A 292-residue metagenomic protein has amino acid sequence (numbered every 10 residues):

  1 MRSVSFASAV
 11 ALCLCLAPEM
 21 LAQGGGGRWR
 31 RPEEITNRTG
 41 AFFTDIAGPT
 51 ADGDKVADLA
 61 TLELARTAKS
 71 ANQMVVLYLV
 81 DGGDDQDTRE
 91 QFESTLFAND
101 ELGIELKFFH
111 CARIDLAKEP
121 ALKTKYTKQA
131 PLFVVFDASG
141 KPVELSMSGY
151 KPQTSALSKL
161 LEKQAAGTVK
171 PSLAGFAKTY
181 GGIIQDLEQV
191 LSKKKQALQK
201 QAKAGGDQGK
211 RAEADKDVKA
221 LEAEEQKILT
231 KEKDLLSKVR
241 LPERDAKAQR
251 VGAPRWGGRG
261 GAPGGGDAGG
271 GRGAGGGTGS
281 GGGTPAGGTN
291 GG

Functional and structural regions predicted by a protein language model:
A7-E19: Bacterial N-terminal signal peptides
L21-R28, D245-G292: Disordered, low-complexity segments in secreted/periplasmic proteins that are enriched in proline
G26-G103: Local sequence-structure signature of Cys/Sec-based thiol-disulfide redox active-site neighborhoods
G83-L132, F136: Conserved segment of the thioredoxin-like fold in thiol-based oxidoreductases
K128-S172: Non-catalytic, surface beta->alpha helical segment in thiol-disulfide oxidoreductase systems
Q153-K203: Charged, amphipathic alpha-helical linkers/stalks
A202-E213: Charged, low-complexity interaction regions
D217-K247: Amphipathic alpha-helical coiled-coil segments
